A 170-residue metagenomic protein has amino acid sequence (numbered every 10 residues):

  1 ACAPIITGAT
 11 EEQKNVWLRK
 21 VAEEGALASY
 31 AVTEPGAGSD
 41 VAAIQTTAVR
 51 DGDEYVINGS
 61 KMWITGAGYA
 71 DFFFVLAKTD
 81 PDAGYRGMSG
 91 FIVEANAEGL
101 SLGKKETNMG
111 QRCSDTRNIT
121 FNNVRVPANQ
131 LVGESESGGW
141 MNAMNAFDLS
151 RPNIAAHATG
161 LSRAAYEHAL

Functional and structural regions predicted by a protein language model:
A1-E12, G38-V41: N-terminal glycine-rich flavin-associated loop
W17, I44, S60-M62, G103-T107: Short beta-alpha junctions and helix-cap segments that line functional grooves
E24-V32: A short, Trp-centered hydrophobic/proline-enriched beta-strand micro-motif
A37, M62-G68, L149-N153: Glycine-rich phosphate/pyrophosphate-binding beta-alpha loops
D40-A42, D53, G66-A70, G84-G87 (+1 more regions): Short glycine/proline-enriched turns and hinge-like loops at secondary-structure junctions
T46-V49: A structural signal for short hydrophobic beta-strand segments in well-ordered beta-sheet cores
N58-L102: A short core secondary-structure module
G90, L100-L170: Glycine-rich beta->alpha junctions and the first turn(s) of the following alpha-helix
